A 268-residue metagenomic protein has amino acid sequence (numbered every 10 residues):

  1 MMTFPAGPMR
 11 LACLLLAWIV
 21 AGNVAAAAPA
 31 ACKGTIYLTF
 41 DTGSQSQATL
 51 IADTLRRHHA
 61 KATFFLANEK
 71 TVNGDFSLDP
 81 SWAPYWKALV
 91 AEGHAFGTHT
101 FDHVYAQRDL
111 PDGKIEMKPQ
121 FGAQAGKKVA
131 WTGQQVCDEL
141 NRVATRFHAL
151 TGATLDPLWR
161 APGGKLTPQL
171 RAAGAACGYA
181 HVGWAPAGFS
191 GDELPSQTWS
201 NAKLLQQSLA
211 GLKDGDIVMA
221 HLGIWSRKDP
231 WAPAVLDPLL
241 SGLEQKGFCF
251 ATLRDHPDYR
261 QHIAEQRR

Functional and structural regions predicted by a protein language model:
M1-C13: Bacterial N-terminal signal peptides that target proteins for export
A12-N23: Bacterial N-terminal signal peptides
A27-W131, E139-P157, W231: Active-site beta->alpha N-cap acidic-glycine motif
A28-A31, A62, K228-R268: C-terminal domain-boundary segment and adjacent tail
F40-G43, F65-E69, H99-H103, A161-G164 (+3 more regions): Active-site-proximal beta-strand/loop segments in catalytic clefts of secreted hydrolases
R108-I115, E193-T198, K228-A234, H262-Q266: Histidine/acidic-residue-rich catalytic or RNA/ligand-binding cores of hydrolases and nuclease-related proteins
K165-G211, F248-Y259: His/Asp/Glu-enriched short active-site or ligand-binding loop at hydrolase and phosphoryl-transfer sites
